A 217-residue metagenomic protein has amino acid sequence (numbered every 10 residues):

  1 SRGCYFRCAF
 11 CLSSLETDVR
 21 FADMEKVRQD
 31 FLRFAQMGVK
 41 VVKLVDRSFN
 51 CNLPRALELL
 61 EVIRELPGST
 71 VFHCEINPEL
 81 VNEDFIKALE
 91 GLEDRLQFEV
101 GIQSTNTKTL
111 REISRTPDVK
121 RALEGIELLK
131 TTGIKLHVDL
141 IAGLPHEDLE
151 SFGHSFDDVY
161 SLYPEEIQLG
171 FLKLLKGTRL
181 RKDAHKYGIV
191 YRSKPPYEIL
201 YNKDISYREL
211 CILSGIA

Functional and structural regions predicted by a protein language model:
S1-T132: Radical SAM [4Fe-4S] cluster-binding motif and immediate context
F6, P54, K108-I113, A142-E150 (+2 more regions): Flexible glycine/acidic-rich beta-alpha junction loops that bind and position SAM and/or redox cofactors in anaerobic
M24, V119, L149-F152, L210: Residues at or immediately preceding the N-termini of alpha-helices
L60-V62, S155, A184-Y187: Short, hinge-like loop/turn segments at secondary-structure boundaries
D84-L89, H146-S161: Catalytic cores of alpha/beta
L89-L96, V159-I167: Structural recognition of alpha->loop->beta junctions
L123-E124, G215-A217: Short, intrinsically disordered, charge-balanced linker/junction segments flanking boundaries in proteins
